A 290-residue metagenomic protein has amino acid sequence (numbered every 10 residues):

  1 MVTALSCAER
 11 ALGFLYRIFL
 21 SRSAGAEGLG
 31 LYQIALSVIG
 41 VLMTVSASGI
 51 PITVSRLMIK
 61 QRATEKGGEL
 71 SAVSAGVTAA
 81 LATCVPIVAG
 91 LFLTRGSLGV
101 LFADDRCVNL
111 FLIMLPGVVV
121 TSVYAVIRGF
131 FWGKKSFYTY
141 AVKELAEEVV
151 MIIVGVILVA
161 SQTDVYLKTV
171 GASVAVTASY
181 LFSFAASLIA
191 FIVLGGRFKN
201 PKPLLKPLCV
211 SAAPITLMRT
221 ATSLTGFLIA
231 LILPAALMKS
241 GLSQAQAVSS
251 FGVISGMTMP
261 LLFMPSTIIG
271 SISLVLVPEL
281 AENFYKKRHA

Functional and structural regions predicted by a protein language model:
M1-G13, A175-S183, S187-F191, P203-P278: Transmembrane helical elements of multi-pass membrane transporters/channels
M1-I52, V88, F92, G117 (+2 more regions): Signature of the first transmembrane helix
Q33, K66-A82, L205-A212, S255 (+1 more regions): Interfacial transmembrane-helix starts/ends
S48-A63, F263-K286: Helix-loop junctions and terminal segments of transmembrane helices in multi-pass membrane transport/translocation
M58, P86-A103: Short membrane-interface helical motifs at transmembrane helix boundaries in multi-pass membrane transporters
L101-V126: Alpha-helical transmembrane segments of multi-pass membrane proteins
V120-V142: Membrane-interface junctions at transmembrane-helix termini in multi-pass inner-membrane proteins
V142-I157, D164-V193: Hydrophobic alpha-helical transmembrane segments
